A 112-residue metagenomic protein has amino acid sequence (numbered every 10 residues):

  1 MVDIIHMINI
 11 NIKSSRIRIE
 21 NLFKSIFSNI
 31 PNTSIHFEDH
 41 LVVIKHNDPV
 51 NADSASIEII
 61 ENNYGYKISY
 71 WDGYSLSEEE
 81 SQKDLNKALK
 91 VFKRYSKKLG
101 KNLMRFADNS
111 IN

Functional and structural regions predicted by a protein language model:
M1-V50, R105-N112: Negatively charged, low-complexity tracts enriched in Asp/Glu with abundant Ser/Thr
V2-S14, G73-N112: Mixed-charge, Lys/Arg-enriched low-complexity segments
E20, E38, E58-E61, E78-E80 (+1 more regions): Glutamate identity and glutamate-enriched acidic tracts
F23, V42-I44, I57-I59, Y66-I68 (+1 more regions): Hydrophobic beta-strand residues in large extracellular and virion-surface proteins
S28-I30, Y64-Y66, G100: Structural alpha-beta junctions
P49-L76: Short aromatic-glycine-(Arg/Gly/Cys) micro-motifs in beta-strand/loop hairpins
